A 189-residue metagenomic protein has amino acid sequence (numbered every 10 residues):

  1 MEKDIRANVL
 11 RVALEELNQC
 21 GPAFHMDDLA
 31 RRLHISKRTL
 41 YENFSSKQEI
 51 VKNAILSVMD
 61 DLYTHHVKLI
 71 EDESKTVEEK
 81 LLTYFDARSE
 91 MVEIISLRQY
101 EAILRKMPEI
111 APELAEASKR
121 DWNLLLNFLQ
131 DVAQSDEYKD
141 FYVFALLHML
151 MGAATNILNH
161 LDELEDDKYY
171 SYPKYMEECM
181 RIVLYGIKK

Functional and structural regions predicted by a protein language model:
M1-A7: N-terminal intrinsically disordered/low-complexity leader segments
N8, V12, E16-E49, N53: Helix-turn-helix
E49-V58, L62, I95: Alpha-helical DNA-contacting segments of helix-turn-helix folds
N53, V67-I94, L146-L150: Hydrophobic alpha-helical connector segments
D60, V67, E109-S135, F144-M151 (+1 more regions): Amphipathic alpha-helical packing segments from all-alpha helical-bundle domains
E78, L82, W122-Q130, V143 (+4 more regions): An amphipathic alpha-helix signature
A87-P112, N159-E163: Amphipathic alpha-helical segments used for helix-helix packing
Y100, A133-C179: Hydrophobic/aromatic-rich alpha-helical bundle segments in the mid-to-C-terminal region
